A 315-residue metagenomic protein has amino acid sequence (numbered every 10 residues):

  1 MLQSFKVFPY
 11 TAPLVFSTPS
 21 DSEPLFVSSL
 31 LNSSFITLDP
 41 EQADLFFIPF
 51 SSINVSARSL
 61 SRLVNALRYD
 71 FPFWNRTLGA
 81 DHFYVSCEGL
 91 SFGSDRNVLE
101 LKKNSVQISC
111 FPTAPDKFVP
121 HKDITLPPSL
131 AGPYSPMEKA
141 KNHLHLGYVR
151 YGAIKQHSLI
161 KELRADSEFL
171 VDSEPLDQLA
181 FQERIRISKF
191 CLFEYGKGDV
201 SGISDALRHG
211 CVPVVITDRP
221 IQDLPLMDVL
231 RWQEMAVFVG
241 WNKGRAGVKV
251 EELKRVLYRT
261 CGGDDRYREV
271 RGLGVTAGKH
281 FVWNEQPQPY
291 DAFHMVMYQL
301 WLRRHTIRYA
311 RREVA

Functional and structural regions predicted by a protein language model:
M1-S201, R208-H209, I216-G244, Y267-E269 (+1 more regions): Nucleotide-sugar donor-binding catalytic core of glycosyltransferases
A236-R266: C-terminal "capping" alpha-helix adjacent to the active site of nucleotide-linked donor transferases in cell-envelope
